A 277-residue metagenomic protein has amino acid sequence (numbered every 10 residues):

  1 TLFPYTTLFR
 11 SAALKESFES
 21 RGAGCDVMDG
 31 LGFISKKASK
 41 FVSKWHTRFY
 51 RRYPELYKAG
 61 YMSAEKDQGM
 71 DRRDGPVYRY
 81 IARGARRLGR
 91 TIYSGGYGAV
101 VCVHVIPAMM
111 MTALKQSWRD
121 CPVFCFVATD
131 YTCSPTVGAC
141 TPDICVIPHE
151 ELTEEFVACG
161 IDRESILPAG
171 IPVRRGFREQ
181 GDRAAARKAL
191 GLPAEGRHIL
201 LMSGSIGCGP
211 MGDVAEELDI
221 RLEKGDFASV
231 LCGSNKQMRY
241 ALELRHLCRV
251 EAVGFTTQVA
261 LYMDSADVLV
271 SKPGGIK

Functional and structural regions predicted by a protein language model:
T1-L8: Short, small-residue-biased leader/transition segments that mark boundaries at the very start of proteins
A13-S94: Conserved N-terminal ligand/cofactor-binding loop architecture of enzyme catalytic domains
S17, M62-G160, S165-P168: Active-site and donor-binding regions of nucleotide-sugar-utilizing enzymes
G22, Y97, T141-P142, G225 (+1 more regions): Short, well-ordered alpha-helix to beta-strand connector turns
G24-D26, V123, D143-I144, S165 (+2 more regions): Residues at the starts of beta-strands that form the adenosine-phosphate
D143-H198, M202-S205, N235-M238: A nucleotide-sugar donor-handling region in carbohydrate enzymes
R183-A185, L192-A266: Donor-nucleotide binding loops and adjacent catalytic segments primarily of GT-B fold Leloir glycosyltransferases
D264-I276: Acidic donor-binding loop of glycosyltransferase active sites
